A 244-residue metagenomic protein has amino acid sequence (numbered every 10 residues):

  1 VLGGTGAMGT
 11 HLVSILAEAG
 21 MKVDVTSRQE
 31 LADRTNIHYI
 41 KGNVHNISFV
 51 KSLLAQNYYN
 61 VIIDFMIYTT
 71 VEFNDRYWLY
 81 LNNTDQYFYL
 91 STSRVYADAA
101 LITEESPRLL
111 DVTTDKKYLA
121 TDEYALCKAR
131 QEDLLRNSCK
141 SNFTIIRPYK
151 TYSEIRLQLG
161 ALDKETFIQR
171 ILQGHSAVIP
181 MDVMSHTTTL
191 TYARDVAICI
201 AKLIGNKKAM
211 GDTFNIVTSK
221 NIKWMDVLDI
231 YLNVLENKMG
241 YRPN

Functional and structural regions predicted by a protein language model:
V1-A19: N-terminal Rossmann NAD(P)H-binding glycine-rich loop of SDR-like oxidoreductase domains
L2, S153, P180-H186, F214-I222 (+1 more regions): Glycine-rich Rossmann NAD(P)(H)-binding loop
D33-N46, M66-Y68: Rossmann-fold cofactor-recognition segment
L53, N57-D115, A129-E132: NAD(P)-cofactor binding segment of oxidoreductase domains
S91, E132-L157: Conserved beta-loop-beta element that borders a ligand/cofactor-binding pocket
I102-E132, A161, T189-L190, N221 (+1 more regions): Short-chain dehydrogenase/reductase
L159-I168, P180-G205, G211-D212, D226-D229: Substrate-positioning beta->alpha
K202-N244: Mid/C-terminal beta-alpha module of Rossmann-like enzyme folds, strongest in SDR-family dehydrogenases/epimerases
